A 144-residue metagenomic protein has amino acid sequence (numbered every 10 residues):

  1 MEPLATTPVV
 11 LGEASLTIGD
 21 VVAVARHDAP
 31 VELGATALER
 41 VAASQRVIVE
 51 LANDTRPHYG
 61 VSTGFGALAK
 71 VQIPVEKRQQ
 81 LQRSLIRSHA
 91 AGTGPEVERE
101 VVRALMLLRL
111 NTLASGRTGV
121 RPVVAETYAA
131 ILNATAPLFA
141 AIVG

Functional and structural regions predicted by a protein language model:
M1-G144: Conserved, well-structured ligand/cofactor-binding cores
